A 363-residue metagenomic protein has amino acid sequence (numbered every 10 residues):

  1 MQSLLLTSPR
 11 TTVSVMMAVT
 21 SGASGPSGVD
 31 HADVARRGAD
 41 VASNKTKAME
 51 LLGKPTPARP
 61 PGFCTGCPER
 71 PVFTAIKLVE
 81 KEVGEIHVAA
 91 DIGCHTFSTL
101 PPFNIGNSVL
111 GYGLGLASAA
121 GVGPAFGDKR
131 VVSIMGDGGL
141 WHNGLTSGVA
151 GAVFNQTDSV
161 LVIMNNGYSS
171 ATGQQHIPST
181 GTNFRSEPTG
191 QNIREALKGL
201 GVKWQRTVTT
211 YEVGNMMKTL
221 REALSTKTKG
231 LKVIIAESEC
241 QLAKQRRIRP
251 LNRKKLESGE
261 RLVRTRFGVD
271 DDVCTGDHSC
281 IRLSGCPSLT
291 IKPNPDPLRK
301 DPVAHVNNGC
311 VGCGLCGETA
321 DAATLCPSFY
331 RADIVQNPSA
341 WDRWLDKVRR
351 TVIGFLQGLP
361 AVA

Functional and structural regions predicted by a protein language model:
M1-G62, W204, M217-L220, N252 (+2 more regions): Peripheral docking tails and interdomain loops at the edges of cofactor- or intermediate-handling domains
S14-M17, S27, E260-D270, A322-A363: Intrinsic disorder at enzyme termini
V34-L116: Active-site diphosphate/adenylate-binding microenvironment
P60, F103-N107, A171-R185, W204-R206 (+4 more regions): Short beta-alpha connecting loops at secondary-structure transitions that line or flank enzyme active sites
V72, V88, G111-P124, R130-M164 (+6 more regions): Extended, hydrophobic alpha-helical segments in both membrane/secreted and soluble proteins
T99-V233, Q241-R246: Thiamine diphosphate
E222, T226-R266, V273, S279: Non-ligating segments of multi-cofactor redox enzymes
S238-E239, K244-Q245, P250-L251, T275-P338: Iron-sulfur cluster-binding cysteine motifs and their immediate structural context in ferredoxin-like electron-transfer
